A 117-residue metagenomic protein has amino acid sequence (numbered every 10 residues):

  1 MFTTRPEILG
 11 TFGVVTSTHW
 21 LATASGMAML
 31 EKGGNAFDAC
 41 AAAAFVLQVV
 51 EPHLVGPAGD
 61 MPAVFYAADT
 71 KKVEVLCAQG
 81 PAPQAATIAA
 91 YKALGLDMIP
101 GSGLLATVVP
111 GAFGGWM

Functional and structural regions predicted by a protein language model:
M1-A24, A28, A36-M117: Noncatalytic scaffold domains of N-terminal-nucleophile
